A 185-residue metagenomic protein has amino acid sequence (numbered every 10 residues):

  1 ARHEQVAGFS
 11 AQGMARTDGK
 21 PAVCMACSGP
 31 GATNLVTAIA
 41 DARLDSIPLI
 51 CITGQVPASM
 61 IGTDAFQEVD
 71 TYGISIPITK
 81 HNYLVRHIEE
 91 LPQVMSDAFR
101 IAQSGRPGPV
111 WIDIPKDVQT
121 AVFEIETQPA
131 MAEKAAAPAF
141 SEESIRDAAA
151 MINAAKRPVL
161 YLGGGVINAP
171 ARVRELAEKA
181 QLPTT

Functional and structural regions predicted by a protein language model:
A1-T185: N-terminal alpha/beta PP-like core and its mobile active-site loop of ThDP/TPP-dependent enzymes
